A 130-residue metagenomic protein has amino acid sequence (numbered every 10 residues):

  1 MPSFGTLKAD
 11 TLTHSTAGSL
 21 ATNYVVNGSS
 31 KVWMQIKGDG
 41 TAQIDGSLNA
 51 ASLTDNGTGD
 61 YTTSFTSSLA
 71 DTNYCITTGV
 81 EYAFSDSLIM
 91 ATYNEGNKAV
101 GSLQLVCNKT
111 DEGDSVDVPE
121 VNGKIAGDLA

Functional and structural regions predicted by a protein language model:
S3-D71, Q104, K109-A130: Extracellular receptor-binding modules and their adjoining Ser/Thr/Gly/Asp/Asn-rich linkers
A70-K98: Terminal beta-strand-rich extracellular "head" domains that mediate receptor/glycan or other ligand binding
V100-S102: Ligand-binding grooves and catalytic loops that recognize ribose/phosphate and carbohydrate rings, and esterified lipid
